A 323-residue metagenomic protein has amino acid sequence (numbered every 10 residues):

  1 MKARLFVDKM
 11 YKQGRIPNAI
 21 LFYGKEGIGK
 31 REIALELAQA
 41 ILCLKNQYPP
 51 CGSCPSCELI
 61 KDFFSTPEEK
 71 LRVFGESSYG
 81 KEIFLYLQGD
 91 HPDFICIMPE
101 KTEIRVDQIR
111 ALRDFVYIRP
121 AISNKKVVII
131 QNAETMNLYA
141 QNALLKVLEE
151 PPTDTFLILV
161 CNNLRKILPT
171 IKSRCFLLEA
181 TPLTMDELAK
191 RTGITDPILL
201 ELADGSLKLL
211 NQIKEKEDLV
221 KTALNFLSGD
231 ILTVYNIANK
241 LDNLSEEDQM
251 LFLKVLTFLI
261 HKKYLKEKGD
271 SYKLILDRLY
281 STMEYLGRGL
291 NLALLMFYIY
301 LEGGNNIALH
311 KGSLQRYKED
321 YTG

Functional and structural regions predicted by a protein language model:
M1-A40, L44-Y48, S56-L59, T153-F156 (+1 more regions): Charged, glycine-rich active-site and insertion segments that engage polyanionic ligands
M1-I130, F156: P-loop/Walker A NTP-binding region and its immediately flanking N-terminal helices in P-loop NTPase folds
F22, I130, L144-L145, C161: Hydrophobic residues in beta-strands of the RecA-like P-loop NTPase core, especially within AAA+ ATPase
K101, I118, A133, L177-A180 (+1 more regions): Short basic coil micro-motifs at the edges of alpha-helical modules that engage polyanionic partners
E103, T135-M136, E150, K166 (+1 more regions): Residues immediately C-terminal
Q108, V128, N132, M136 (+4 more regions): Helical "lid/switch" subdomain of P-loop NTPase nucleotide-binding domains
D114, K146, P169, S173: Conserved adenine-binding aromatic site and its adjacent loop/helix in ATP-hydrolyzing domains
Y117, N142-I158: Conserved catalytic/switch belt of AAA+ P-loop NTPases
